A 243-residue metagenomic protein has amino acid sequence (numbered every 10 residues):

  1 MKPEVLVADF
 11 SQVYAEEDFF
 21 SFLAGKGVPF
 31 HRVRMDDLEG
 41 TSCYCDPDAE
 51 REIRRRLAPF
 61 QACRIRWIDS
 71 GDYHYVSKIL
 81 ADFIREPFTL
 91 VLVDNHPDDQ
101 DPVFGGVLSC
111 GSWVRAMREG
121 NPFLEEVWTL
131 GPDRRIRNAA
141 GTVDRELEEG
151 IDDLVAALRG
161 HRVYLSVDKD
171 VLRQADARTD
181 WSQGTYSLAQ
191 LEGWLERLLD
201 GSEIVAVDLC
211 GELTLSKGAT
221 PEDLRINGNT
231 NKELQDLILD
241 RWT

Functional and structural regions predicted by a protein language model:
K2-I68, D72-T89, P122, E126-T243: Catalytic cores of soluble, metal-dependent hydrolases
L90-P102, W113: Long, hydrophobic, well-ordered secondary-structure blocks that form the structural core and pocket-lining surfaces
F104-L108: Glycine- and acidic-residue-enriched helix-capping/strand-helix junction motifs
S109-W113, F123: Internal, well-ordered alpha-helical segments in soluble enzyme and binding-protein domains
W113-V114, L195: Short secondary-structure capping micro-motifs at structural edges
